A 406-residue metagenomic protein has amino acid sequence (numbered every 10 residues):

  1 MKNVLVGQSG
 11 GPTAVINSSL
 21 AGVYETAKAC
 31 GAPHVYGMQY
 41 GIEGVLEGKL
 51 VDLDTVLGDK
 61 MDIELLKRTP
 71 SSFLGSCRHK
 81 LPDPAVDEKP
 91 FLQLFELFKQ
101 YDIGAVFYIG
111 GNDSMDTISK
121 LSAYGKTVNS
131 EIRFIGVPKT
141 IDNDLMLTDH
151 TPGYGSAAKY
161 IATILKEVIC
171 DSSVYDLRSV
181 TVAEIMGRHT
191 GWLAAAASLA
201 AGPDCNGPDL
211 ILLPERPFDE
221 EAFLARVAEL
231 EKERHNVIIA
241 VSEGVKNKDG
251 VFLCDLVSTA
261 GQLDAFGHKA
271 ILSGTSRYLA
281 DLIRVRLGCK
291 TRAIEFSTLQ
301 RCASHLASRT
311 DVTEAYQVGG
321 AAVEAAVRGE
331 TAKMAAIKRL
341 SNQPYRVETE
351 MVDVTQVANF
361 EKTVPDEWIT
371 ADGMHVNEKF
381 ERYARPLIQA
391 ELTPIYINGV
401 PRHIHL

Functional and structural regions predicted by a protein language model:
M1-L50: N-terminal phosphate-binding or glycine-rich loops at protein starts, especially the Walker A/P-loop of NTPases
N3-G11, S72-R78, G104-G110, G136 (+2 more regions): Short glycine-rich or small-residue beta-strand-to-loop segments that form or flank ligand, phosphate, metal/Fe-S
S9-G11, M38-G44, R78-H79, G111-N112 (+5 more regions): Short, ordered loop/turn segments at secondary-structure junctions
T13-V23, V45-L46, K89-L92, N112-K120 (+5 more regions): Short glycine/serine/threonine-rich phosphate/pyrophosphate-binding segments that cradle anionic phosphate groups
V35, L97, A105-G110, D116-V128 (+1 more regions): Accessory alpha-helical/coil subdomains and C-terminal extensions that flank or cap enzyme catalytic cores
G48-G104, D113, P152-Y154, K166: Glycine-rich oxoanion-binding loops at beta->alpha junctions
F252-L406: C-terminal non-catalytic interaction/assembly regions of soluble proteins
